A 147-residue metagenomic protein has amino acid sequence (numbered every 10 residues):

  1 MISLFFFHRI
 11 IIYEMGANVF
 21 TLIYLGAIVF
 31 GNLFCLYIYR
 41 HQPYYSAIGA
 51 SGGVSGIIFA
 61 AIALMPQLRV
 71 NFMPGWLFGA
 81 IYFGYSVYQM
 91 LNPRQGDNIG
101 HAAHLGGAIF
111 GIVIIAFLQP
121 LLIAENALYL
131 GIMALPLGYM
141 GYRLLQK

Functional and structural regions predicted by a protein language model:
M1-K147: A detector for small-residue-rich transmembrane helices and their helix-helix packing motifs
